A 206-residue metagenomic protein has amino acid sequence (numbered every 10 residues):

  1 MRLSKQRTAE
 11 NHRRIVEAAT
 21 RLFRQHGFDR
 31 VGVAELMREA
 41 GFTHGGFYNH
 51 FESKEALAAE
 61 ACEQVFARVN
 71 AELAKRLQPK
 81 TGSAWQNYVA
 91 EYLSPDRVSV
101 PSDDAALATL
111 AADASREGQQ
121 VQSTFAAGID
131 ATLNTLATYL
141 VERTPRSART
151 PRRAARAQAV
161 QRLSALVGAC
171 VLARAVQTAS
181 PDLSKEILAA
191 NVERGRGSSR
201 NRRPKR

Functional and structural regions predicted by a protein language model:
R14, A18-A56, E60: Helix-turn-helix
R14, A18-Q25, E72-K75, A165-L172: Solvent-exposed, amphipathic alpha-helical segments
A58, W85, D104-A108, A159 (+1 more regions): A general structural signal for well-ordered alpha-helical segments in protein cores
E60, A74-D104, R152: Hydrophobic alpha-helical connector segments
E63-V69: Short, basic, alpha-helical segments at the C-terminal edge of helix-turn-helix-like DNA-binding modules
A84-Y88, V98-A126: Amphipathic alpha-helical segments used for helix-helix packing
G118-A127, A131, L140-R206: Hydrophobic/aromatic-rich alpha-helical bundle segments in the mid-to-C-terminal region
